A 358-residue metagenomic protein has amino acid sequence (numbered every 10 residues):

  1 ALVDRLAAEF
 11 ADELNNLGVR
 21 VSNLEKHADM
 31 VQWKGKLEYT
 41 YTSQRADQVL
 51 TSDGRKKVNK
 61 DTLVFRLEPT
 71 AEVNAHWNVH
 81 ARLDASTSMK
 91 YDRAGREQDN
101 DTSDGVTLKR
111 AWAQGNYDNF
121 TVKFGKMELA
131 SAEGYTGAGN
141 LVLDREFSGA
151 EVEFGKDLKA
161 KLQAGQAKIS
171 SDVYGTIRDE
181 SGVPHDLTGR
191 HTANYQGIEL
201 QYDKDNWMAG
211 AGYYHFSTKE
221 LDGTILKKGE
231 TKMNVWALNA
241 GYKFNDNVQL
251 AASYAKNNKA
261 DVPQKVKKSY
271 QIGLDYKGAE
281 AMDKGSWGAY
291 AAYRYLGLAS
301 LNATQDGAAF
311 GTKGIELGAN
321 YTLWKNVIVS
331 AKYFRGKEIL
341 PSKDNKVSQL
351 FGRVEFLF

Functional and structural regions predicted by a protein language model:
A1-E38, S43-T51: N-terminal periplasmic/intermembrane-space "pro-region" immediately following the signal or transit peptide
R5, T40, R45-K57, Y91 (+5 more regions): Outer-membrane beta-barrel pore domains
L14-K34, I198, A209, K343-L357: Charged interaction patches that mediate protein-protein contacts
M30-Q32, K36-S43, K56-D179, V183 (+4 more regions): Outer membrane beta-barrel
